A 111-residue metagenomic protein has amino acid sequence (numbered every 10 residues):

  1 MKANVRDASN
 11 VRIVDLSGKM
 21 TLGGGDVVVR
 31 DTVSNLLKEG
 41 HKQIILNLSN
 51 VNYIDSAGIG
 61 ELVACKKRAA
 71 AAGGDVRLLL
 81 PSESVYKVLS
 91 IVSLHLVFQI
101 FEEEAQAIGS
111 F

Functional and structural regions predicted by a protein language model:
M1, I108-F111: Short hydrophobic/aromatic patches at helix-to-coil boundaries
M1-D15, N35: Short beta-strand/loop segment at the start of cytosolic alpha/beta domains
R12, Q106-G109: A short acidic, often aromatic-flanked loop/helix-cap motif at beta-alpha or helix-coil junctions that lines enzyme
M20-F98: Amphipathic alpha-helical interaction surfaces in cytosolic regulatory modules
E83, A105-Q106: Acidic phosphotransfer microenvironment of two-component signaling modules
Q99-E103: Short acidic-hydrophobic, aromatic-tinged amphipathic segments that line or gate anion-handling sites
